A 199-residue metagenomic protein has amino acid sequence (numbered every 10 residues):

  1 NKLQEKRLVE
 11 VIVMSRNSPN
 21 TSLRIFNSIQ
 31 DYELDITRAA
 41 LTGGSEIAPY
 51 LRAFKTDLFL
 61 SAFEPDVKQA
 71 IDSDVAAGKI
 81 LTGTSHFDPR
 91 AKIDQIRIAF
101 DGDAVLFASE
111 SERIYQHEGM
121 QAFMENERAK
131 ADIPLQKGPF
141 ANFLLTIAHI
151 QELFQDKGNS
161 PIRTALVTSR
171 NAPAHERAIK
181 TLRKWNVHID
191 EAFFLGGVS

Functional and structural regions predicted by a protein language model:
N1-R7, I29-R38, T42-F100: Non-catalytic pre-domain segments flanking phosphatase-related domains
N1-S45, K92-I93, D101-F194: Alpha-helical substrate-recognition element adjacent to the catalytic core
